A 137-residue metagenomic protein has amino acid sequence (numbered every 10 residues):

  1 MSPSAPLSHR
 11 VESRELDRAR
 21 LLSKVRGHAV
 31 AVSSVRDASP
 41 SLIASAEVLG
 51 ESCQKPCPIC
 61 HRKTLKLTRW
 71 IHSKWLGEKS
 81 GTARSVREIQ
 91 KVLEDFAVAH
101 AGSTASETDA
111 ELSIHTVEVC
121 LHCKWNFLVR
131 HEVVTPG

Functional and structural regions predicted by a protein language model:
M1-L112, W125-G137: N-terminal pre-domain and mature-chain start segments
